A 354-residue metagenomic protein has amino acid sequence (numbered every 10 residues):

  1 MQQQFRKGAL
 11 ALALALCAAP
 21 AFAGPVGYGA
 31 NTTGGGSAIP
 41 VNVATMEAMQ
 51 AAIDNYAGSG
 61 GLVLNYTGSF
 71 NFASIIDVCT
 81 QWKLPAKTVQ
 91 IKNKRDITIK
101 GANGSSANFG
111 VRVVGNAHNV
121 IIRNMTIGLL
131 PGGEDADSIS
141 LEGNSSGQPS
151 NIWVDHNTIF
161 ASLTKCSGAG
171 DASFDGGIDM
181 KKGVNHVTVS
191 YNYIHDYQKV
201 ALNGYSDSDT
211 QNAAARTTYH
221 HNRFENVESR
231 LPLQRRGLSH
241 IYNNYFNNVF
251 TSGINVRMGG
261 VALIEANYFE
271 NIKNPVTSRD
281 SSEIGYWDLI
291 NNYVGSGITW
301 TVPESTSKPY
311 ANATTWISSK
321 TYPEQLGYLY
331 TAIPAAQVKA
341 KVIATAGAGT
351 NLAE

Functional and structural regions predicted by a protein language model:
Q2-N65, F70-P85, T299-E354: Extracellular "leader-to-stem" segments immediately downstream of a signal peptide or signal-anchor in secreted/lumenal
Q50-G60, A73-T98, S106-N124, L129-Q148 (+1 more regions): Extracellular beta-strand-rich solenoid/capping regions of secreted or surface-exposed proteins that bind or remodel
Y66-I76, L130, L141, I159-C166 (+1 more regions): Short regulatory "switch" loops immediately downstream of catalytic or recognition motifs within protein catalytic
C79-K87, A107-R112, G133-S145, S167-K181 (+5 more regions): Extracellular beta-strand/beta-solenoid scaffold signature
R95-A102, H118-L129, Q148-K165, G176-G177 (+5 more regions): Right-handed parallel beta-helix
L233-R236, Y242-F246, F250-E354: Extracellular beta-rich repeat passengers
